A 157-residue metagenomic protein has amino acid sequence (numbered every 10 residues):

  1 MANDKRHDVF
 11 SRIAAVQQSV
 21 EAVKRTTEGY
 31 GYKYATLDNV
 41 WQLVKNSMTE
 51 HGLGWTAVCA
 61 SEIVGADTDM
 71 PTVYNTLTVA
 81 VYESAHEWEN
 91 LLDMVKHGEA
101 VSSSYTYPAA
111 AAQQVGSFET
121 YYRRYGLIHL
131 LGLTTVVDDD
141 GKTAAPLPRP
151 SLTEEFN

Functional and structural regions predicted by a protein language model:
A2-N157: Polyanion-binding surfaces on beta-sheet-dominated domains and ring/shell assemblies
